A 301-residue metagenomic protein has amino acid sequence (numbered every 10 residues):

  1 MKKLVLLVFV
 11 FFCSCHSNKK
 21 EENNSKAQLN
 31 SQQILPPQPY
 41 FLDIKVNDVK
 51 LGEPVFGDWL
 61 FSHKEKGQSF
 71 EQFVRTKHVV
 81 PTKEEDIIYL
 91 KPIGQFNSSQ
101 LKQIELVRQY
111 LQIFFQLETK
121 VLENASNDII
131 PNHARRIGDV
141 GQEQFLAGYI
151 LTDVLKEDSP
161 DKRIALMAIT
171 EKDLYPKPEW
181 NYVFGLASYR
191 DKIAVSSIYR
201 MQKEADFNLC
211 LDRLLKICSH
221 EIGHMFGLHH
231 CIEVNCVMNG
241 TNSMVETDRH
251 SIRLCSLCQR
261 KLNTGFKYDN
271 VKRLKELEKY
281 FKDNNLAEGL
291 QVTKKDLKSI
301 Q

Functional and structural regions predicted by a protein language model:
L4-F12: Sec-dependent N-terminal signal peptides
C15-D158, A165, L274-Q301: N-terminal low-structure segments adjacent to metalloprotease catalytic domains across cellular compartments
N23-P54, F184, D191-E204, D212-R213 (+1 more regions): Metalloprotease/metallohydrolase-associated module, dominated by Zn2+-dependent proteases
E84-I87, R163, R190, I252: A structure-centric signal for secondary-structure junctions around beta-strands
K91-I93, T170-K172, T241: Short loop/turn motifs enriched for small/polar and acidic residues
K102, L106, L209, R213 (+2 more regions): Short, well-structured alpha-helical interface segments that form or flank functional binding sites
S159-M225: Active-site-proximal segment of zinc-dependent metalloprotease catalytic domains
